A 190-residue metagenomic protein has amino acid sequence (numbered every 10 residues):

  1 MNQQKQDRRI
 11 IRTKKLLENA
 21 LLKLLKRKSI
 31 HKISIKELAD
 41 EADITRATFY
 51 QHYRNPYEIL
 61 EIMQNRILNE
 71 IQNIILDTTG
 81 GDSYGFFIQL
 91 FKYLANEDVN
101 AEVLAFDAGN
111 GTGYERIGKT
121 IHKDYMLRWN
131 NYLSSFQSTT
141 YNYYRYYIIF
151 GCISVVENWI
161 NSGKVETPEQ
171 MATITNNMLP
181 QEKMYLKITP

Functional and structural regions predicted by a protein language model:
M1-I10, K187-P190: N-terminal intrinsically disordered/low-complexity leader segments
I11-L22, H31-I35, D40-D43, Y50-G80 (+2 more regions): An amphipathic alpha-helix adjacent to DNA-recognition modules
N19, I62, R66, K119-K123 (+4 more regions): Short, residue-level hotspots on alpha-helical faces of the histone-fold and other alpha-helical interaction modules
R27-I30, S162: Short helix-capping/hinge SLiMs at alpha-helix to coil transitions
E70-I74, E97, A101, D124-Y132 (+2 more regions): A short secondary-structure junction motif
G80-W129: Helical hydrophobic small-molecule/effector-binding pocket
G109-I153, M184: Amphipathic alpha-helical packing segments from all-alpha helical-bundle domains
F150, N158-P190: C-terminal peripheral helix-coil segments that are non-catalytic and often amphipathic
